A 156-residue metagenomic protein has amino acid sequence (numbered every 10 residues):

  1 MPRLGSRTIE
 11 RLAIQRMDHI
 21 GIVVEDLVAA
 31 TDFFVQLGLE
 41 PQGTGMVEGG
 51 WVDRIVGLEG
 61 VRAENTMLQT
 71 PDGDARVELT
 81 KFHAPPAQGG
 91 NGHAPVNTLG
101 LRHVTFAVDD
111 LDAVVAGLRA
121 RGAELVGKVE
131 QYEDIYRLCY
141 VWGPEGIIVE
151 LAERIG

Functional and structural regions predicted by a protein language model:
P2-A13, T44-M46, E64-M67, A75-V77 (+3 more regions): Vicinal oxygen chelate
L12-M17, G21-V23: Terminus-proximal functional modules
H19, L101-H103: Eukaryotic phosphotyrosine signaling hubs
V23-D74, A113, A120, C139: Core segments of cupin and vicinal oxygen chelate
M46-V47, F82-A84: Histidine- and/or cysteine-centered catalytic micro-motif in compact active-site loops
D74, H83-P86: Active-site/binding-pocket entry motifs
G90, A94-T98: Non-DNA-binding regulatory cores of transcription-related proteins, predominantly C-terminal effector-binding
